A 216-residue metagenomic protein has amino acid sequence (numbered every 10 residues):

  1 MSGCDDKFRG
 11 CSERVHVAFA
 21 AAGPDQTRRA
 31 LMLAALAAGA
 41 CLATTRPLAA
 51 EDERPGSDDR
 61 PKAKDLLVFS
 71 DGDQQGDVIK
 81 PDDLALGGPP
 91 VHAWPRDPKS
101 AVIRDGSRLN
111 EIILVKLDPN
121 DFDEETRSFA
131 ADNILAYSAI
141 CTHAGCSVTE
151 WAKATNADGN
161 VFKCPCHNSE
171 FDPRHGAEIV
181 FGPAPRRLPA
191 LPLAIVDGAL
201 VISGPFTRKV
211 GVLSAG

Functional and structural regions predicted by a protein language model:
M1-Q26: N-terminal secretory signal peptides
P24-A30, G39-P61: N-terminal twin-arginine translocation
L36: Residue-level detection of the helix-turn-helix DNA-binding "recognition helix"
A50-A154, I195-G216: N-terminal pre-ligand scaffold of iron-sulfur
Y137-S203: Cys/His-clustered metal-coordination modules, chiefly Zn-binding fingers
